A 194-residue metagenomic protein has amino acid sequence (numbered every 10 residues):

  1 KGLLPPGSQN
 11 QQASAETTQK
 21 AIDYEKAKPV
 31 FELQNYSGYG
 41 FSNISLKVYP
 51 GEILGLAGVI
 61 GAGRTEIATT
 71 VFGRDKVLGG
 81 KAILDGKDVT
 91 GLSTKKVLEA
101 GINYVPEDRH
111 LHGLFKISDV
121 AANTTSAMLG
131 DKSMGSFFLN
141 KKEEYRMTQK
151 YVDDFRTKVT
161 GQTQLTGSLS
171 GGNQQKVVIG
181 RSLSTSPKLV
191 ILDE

Functional and structural regions predicted by a protein language model:
K1-E194: Glycine-rich phosphate-binding loops of nucleotide-dependent enzymes
